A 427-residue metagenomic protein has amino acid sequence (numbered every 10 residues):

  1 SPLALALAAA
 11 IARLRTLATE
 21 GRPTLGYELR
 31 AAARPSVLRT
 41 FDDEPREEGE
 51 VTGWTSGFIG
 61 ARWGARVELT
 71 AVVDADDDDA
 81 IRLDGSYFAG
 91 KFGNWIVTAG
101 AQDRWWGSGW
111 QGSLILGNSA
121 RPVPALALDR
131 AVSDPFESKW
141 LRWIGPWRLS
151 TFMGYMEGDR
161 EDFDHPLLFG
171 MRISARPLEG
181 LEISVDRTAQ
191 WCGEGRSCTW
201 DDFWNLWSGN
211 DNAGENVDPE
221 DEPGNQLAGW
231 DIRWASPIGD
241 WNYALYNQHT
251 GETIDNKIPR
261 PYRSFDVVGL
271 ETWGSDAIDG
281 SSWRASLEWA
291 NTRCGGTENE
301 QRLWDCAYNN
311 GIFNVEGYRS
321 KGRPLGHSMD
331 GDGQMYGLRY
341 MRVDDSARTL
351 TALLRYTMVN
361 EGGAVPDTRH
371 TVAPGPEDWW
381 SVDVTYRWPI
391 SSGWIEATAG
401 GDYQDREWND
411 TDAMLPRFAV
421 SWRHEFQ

Functional and structural regions predicted by a protein language model:
S1-D43: N-terminal periplasmic/intermembrane-space "pro-region" immediately following the signal or transit peptide
E28-G60, E68-D77: Asp/Glu-centered strand-loop micro-motifs enriched in Gly/Pro and often flanked by an aromatic residue
R39, V73-A75, S113-S119, E157-E161 (+2 more regions): The substrate-binding groove and active-site-proximal loops of carbohydrate-active enzymes, especially glycoside
D43-P45, G49-G53, P374, E396-G401 (+1 more regions): Ser/Thr/Asn(+Pro)-rich, low-complexity disordered segments
P45, I59-F92, G107-N118, K257-R260: Surface-exposed loop and membrane-interface regions of Gram-negative outer-membrane beta-barrel proteins
R62, W105, A125-V315, G331-L338 (+4 more regions): Signature for the C-terminal beta-barrel architecture of outer-membrane proteins
I173, W388, D412-Q427: Outer-membrane beta-barrel "beta-signal"
W379-R406: C-terminal structured domain segments
